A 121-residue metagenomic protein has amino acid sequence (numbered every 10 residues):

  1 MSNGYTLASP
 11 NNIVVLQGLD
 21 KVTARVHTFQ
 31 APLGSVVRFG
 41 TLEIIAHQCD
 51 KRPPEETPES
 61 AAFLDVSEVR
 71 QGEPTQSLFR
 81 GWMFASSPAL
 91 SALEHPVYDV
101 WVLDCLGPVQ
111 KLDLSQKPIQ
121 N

Functional and structural regions predicted by a protein language model:
M1-N121: N- and C-terminal low-complexity/disordered segments
